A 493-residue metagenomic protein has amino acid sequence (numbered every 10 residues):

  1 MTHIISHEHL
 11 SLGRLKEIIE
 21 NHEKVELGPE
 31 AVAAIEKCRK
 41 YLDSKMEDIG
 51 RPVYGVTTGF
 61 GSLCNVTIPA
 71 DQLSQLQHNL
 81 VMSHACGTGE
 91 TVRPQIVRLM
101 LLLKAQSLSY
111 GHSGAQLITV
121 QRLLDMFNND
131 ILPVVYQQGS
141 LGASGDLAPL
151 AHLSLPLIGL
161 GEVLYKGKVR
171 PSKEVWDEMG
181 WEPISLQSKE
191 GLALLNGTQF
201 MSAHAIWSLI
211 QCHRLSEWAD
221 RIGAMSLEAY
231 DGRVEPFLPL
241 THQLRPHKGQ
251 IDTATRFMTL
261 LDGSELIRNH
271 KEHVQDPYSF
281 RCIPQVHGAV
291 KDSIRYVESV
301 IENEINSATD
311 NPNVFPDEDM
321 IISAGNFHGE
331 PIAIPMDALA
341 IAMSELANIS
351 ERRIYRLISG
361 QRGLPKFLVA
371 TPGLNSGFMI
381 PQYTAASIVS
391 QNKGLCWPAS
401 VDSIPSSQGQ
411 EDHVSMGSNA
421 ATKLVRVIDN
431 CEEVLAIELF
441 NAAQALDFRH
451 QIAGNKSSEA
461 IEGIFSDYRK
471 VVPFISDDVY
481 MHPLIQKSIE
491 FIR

Functional and structural regions predicted by a protein language model:
T2-E23, L27-A34, C38-Y41, M46-I49 (+1 more regions): C-terminal auxiliary extensions adjacent to catalytic cores
H7-L99, I118, D125, L209 (+1 more regions): Generic N-terminal targeting/processing segments that precede catalytic cores or assembly contacts
Y54-I68, Q72-L76, S83-L108, Y136-I158 (+2 more regions): FAD-binding core of FAD-dependent oxidoreductases, characterized by glycine-rich FAD pyrophosphate-binding loops
N65-I68, V81-G89, L101, A105-L108 (+6 more regions): Generic short alpha-helical segment signal, independent of protein family or function, capturing local helix propensity
T91, G111-Q116, E217, N306: Alpha/propeptide regions of enzymes that mature by internal proteolysis
G111-Q138: FAD-binding glycine-rich core of flavoenzymes that anchor FAD
V135-S140, D317, I321: Cysteine-centered functional microenvironments
